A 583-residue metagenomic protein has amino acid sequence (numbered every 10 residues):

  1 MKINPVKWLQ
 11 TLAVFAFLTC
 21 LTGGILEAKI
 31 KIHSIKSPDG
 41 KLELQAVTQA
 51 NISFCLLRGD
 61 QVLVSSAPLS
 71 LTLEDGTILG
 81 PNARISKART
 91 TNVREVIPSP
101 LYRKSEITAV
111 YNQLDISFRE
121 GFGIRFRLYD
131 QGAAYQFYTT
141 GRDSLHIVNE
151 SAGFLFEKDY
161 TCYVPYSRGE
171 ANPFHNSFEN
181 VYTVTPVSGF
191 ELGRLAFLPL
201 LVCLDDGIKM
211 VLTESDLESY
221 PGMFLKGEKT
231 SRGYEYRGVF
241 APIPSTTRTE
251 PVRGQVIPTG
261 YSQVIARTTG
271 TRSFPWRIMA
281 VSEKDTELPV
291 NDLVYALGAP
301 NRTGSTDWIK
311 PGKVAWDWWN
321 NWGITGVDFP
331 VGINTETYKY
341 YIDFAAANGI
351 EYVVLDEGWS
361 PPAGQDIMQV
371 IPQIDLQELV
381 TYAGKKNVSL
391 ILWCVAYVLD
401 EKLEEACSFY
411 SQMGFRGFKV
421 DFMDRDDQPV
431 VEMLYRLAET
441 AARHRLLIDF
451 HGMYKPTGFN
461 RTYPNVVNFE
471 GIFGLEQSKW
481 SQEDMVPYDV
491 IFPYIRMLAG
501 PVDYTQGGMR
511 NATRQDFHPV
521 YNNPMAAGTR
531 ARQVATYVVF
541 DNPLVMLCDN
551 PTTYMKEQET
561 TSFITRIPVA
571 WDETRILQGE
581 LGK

Functional and structural regions predicted by a protein language model:
K2-A13: Bacterial N-terminal signal peptides that target proteins for export
T11-G23: Bacterial N-terminal signal peptides
G24-A28: Sec/Tat signal peptide C-region and signal peptidase I cleavage site
I30-A296, N301: N-terminal accessory beta-strand-rich subdomains and adjacent acidic, glycine-rich linkers that precede catalytic cores
F137, A345, D421, I448 (+1 more regions): Conserved, mostly hydrophobic/aromatic
I265-F344, N348: An acidic-aromatic substrate-binding cleft motif
D356-M525, T529: Aromatic- and carboxylate-enriched substrate-binding clefts and catalytic-loop regions of carbohydrate-active enzymes
D549-K583: Glycan-recognition and catalytic regions of carbohydrate-active enzymes
